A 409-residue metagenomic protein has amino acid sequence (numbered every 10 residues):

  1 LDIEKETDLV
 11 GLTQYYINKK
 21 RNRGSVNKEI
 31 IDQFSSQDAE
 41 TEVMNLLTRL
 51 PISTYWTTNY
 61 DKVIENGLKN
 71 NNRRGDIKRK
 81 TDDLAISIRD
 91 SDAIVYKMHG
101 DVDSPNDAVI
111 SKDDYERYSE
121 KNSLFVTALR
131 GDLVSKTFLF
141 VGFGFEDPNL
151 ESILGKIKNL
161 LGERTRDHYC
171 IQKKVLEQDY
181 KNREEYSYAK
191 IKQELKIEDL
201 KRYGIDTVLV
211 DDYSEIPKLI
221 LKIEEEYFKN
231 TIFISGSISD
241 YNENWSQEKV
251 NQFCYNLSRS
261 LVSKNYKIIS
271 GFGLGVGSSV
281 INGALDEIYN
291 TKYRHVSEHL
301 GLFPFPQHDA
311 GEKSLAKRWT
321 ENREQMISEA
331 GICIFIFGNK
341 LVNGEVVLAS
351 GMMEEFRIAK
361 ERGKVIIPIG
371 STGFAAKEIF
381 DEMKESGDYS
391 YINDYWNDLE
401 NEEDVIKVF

Functional and structural regions predicted by a protein language model:
L1-F228, E298: Conserved catalytic-core helix/loop/strand module for nucleotide-ribose chemistry
Y60, S237, G338: Flexible loop residues that form catalytic and substrate-binding hotspots at small-molecule/glycan-binding clefts
I77-K80, R117-N122, L160-E163, N230 (+4 more regions): Short, surface-exposed linear patches
K97, F140, Y169-C170, I234 (+4 more regions): Structural beta-sheet core signal
K229-S239: Short, hydrophobic/glycine-enriched beta-strand segments
D240-F409: Acidic/glycine-enriched connector segments
